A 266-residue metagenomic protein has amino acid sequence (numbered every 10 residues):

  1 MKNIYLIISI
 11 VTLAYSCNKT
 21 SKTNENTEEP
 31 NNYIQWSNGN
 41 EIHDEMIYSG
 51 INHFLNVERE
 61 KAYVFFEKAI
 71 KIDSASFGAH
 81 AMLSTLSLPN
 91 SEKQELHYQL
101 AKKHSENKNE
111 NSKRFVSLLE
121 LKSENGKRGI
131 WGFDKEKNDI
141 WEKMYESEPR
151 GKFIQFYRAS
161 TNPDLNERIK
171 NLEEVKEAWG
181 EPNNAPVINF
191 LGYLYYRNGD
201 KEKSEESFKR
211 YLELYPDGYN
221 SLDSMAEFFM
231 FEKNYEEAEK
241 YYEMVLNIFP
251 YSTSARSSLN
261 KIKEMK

Functional and structural regions predicted by a protein language model:
C17-M82, S91-V116: N-terminal leader/linker segments that initiate helical-solenoid repeat arrays
G39-K68, I72, V116-G132, D139 (+2 more regions): Alpha-helical segment of the N-proximal tetratricopeptide repeat
N40-E41, S74, E106-N109, E146-R150 (+3 more regions): Short coil turns that delineate tetratricopeptide repeat
I47, G78-M82, S112-V116, F153-Y157 (+3 more regions): Alpha-solenoid helical repeat scaffolds
L55, P89, D164, R197 (+2 more regions): Register position in tetratricopeptide repeats
K68-A69, L100-H104, K143-M144, V175-A178 (+2 more regions): Canonical positions in the second alpha-helix
